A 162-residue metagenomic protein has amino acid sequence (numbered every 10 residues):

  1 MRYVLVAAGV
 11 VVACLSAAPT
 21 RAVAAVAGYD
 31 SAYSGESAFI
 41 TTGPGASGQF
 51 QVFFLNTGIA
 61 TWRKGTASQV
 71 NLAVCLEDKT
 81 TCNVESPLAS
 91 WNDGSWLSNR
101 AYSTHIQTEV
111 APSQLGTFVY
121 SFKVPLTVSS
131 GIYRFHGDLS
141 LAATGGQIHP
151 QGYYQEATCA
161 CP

Functional and structural regions predicted by a protein language model:
M1-A24: Secretory targeting and sorting signals
V23-G43: Low-complexity, acidic Ser/Thr/Pro/Gly-rich terminal tails and inter-domain linkers that flank the onset of structured
P44-T61: Short beta-strand elements of extracellular/lumenal beta-sandwich folds
S47, L115, S130-R134: Extracellular Ig-like/FN3 beta-sandwich strand-entry sites
G48, E109-S121: Short Pro-Gly-centered flexible turn/kink motifs
T57-W96, H136-L141: Short acidic, flexible loop segments centered on an aromatic residue
T61-K64, A143-E156: Beta-sandwich strand segments
K123-S130: Short, surface-exposed loop/turn segments at beta-strand-coil junctions that are enriched for proline with nearby
